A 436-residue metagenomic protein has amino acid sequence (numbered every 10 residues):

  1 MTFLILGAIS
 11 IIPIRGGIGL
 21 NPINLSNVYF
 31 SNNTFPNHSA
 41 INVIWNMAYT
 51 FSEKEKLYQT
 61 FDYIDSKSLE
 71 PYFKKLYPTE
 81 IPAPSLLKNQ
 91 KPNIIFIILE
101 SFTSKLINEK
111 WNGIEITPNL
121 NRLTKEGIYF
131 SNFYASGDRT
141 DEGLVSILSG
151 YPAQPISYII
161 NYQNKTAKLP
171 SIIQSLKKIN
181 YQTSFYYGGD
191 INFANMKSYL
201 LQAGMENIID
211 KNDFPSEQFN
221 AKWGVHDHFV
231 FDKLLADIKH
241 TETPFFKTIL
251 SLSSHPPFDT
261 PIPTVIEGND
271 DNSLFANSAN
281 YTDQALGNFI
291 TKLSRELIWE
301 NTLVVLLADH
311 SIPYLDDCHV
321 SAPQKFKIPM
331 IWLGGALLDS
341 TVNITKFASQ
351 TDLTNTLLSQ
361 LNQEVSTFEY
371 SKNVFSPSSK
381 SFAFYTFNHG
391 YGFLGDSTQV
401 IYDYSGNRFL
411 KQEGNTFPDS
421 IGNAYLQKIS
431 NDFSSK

Functional and structural regions predicted by a protein language model:
M1-P92, T124: N-terminal secretory/membrane-targeting segments
P71-K436: Solvent-exposed soluble domains appended to multi-pass membrane proteins
